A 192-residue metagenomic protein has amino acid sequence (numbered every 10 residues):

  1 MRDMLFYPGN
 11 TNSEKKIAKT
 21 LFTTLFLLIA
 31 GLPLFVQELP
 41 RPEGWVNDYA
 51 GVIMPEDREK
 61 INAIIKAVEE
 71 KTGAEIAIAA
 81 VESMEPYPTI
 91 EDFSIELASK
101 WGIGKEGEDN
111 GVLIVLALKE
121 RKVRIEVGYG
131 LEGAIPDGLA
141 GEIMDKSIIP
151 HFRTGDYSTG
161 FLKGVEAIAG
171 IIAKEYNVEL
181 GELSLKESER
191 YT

Functional and structural regions predicted by a protein language model:
L5-F22: Bacterial N-terminal signal peptides that target proteins for export
G9-S13, L27, V52, S94: A general, composition-driven signal for non-globular sequence regions
T20-A30: Sec-dependent N-terminal signal peptides
L32-V36: Sec/Tat signal peptide C-region and signal peptidase I cleavage site
Q37-T192: Folded, non-transmembrane soluble domains that reside on the lumenal/extracytoplasmic side of membranes
